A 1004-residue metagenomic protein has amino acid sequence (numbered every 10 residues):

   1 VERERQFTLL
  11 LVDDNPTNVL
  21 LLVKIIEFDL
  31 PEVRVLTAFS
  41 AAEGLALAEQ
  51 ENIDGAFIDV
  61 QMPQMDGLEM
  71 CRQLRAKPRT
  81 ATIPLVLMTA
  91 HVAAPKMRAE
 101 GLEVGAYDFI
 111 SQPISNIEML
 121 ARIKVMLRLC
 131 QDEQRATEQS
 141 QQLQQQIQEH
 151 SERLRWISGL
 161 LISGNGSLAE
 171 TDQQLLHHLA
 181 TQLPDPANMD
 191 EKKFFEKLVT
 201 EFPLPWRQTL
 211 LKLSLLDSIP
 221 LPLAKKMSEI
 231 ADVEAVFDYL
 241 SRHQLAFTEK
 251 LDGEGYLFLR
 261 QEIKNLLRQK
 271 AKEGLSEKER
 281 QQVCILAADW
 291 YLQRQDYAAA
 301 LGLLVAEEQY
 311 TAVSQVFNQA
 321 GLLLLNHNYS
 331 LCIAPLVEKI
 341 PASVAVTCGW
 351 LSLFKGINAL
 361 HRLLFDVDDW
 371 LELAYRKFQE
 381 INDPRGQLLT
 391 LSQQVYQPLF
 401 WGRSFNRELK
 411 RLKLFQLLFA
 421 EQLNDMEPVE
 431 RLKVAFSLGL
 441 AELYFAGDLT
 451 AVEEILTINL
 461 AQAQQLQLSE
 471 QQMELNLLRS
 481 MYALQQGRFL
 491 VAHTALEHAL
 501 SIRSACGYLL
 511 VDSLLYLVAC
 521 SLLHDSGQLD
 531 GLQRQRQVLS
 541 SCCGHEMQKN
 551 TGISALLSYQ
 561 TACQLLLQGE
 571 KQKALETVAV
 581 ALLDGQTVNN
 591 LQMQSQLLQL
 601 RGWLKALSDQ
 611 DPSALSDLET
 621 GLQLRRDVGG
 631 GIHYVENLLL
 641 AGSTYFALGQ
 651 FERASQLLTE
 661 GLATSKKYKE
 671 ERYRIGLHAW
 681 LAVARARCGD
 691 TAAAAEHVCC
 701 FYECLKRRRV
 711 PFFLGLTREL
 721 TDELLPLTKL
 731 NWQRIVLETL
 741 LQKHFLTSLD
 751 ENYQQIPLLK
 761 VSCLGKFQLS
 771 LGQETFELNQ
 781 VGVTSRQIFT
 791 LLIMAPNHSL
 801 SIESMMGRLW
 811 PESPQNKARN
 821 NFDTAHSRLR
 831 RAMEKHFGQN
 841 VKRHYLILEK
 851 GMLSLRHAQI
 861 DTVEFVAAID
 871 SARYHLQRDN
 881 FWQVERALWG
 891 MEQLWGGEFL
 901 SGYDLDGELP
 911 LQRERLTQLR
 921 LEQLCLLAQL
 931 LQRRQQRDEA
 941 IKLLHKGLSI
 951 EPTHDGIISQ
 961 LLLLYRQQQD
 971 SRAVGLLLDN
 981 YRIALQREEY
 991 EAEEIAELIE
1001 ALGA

Functional and structural regions predicted by a protein language model:
L9, E51-I58: Active-site beta3 strand of CheY-like receiver
P16-L36: Two-component/phosphorelay signaling modules centered on CheY-like receiver
T37-A46, G67: Helix N-cap/capping motif at the beta->alpha junctions
E69, A81, V92-D108, F712 (+1 more regions): Alpha4 helix (beta4-alpha4-beta5 surface) of REC/receiver domains from two-component response regulators
A187, E703-K706, L725-T784, N840-M852 (+2 more regions): Short boundary/linker motifs that mark transitions into or out of structured domains
K192-K270, Q282, Q755-F881, D979: C-terminal boundary/linker of central alpha/beta nucleotide-binding cores
D252-G253, N265-Q282, L323-N326, A342-S352 (+8 more regions): Intrinsically disordered, charged and Pro/Gly-enriched terminal/linker segments that flank large helical-solenoid
D296-A299, Q309-T311, T347-C348, N382-Q393 (+15 more regions): Alpha-solenoid helical repeat architecture
